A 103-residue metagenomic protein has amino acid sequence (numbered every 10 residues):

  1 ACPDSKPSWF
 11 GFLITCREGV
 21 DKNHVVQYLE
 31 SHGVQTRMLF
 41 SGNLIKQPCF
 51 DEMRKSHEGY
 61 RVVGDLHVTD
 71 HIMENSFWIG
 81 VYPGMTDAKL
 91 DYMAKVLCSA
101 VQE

Functional and structural regions predicted by a protein language model:
A1-E103: PLP-dependent aminotransferase class I/II
